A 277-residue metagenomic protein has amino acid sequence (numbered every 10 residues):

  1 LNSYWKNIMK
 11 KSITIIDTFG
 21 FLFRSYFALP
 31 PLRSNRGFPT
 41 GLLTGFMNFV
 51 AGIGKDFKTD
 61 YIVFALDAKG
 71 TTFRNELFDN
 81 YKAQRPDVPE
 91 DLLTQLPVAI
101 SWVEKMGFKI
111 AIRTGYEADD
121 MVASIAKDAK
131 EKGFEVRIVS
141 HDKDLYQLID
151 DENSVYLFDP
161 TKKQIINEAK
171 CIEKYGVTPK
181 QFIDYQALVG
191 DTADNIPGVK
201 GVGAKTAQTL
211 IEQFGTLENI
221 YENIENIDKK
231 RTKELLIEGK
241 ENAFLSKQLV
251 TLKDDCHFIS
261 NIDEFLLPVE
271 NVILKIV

Functional and structural regions predicted by a protein language model:
L1-I8: Short, Lys/Arg-enriched N-terminal segments with co-localized hydrophobic residues within the first ~10-30 amino acids
W5, F46-G52, A123-S124, E234: Short alpha-helical segments and helix-capping/turn motifs at coil-helix boundaries
M9-K109, K162, I262: Domain-level signal for Mg2+-assisted phosphodiester chemistry and nucleotide/NA-binding surfaces in nucleic-acid
K10, L32-R33, A83-S260: Extended two-metal-dependent nuclease catalytic cores across DNA- and RNA-processing enzymes
E212, F265-N271: C-terminal, charge/polar-rich interaction regions
V272-V277: Long, highly charged low-complexity segments
